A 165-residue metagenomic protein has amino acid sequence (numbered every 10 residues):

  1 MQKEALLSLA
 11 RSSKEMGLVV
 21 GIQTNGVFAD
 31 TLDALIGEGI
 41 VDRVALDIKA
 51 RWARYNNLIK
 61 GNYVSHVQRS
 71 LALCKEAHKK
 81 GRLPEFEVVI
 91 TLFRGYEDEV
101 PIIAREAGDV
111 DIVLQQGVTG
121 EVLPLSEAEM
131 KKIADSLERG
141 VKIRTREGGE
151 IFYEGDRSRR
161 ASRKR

Functional and structural regions predicted by a protein language model:
M1-E129: Conserved AdoMet/S-adenosylmethionine-binding subsite of the radical SAM
L114-R165: Long hydrophobic alpha-helical segments typical of transmembrane helices together with their membrane-interfacial
